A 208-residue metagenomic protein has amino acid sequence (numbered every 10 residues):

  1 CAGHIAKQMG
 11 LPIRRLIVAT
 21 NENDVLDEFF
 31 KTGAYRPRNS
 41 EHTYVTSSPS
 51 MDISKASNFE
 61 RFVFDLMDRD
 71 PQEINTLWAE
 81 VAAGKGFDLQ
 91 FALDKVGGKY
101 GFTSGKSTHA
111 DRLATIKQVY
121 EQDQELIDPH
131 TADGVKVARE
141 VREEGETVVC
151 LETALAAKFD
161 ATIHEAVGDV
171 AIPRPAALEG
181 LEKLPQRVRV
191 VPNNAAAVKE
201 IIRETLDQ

Functional and structural regions predicted by a protein language model:
C1-Q208: PLP-dependent amino-acid enzyme catalytic core
